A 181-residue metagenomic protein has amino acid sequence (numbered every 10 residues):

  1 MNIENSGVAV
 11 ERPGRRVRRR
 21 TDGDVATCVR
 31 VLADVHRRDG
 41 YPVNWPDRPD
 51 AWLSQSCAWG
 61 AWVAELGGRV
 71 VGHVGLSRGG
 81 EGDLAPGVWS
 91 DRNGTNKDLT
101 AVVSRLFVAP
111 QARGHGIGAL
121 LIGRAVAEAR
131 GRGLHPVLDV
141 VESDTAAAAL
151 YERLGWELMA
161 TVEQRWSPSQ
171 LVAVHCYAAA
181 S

Functional and structural regions predicted by a protein language model:
N2-V10, L138, E157, V162-S181: Terminal substrate-recognition subdomain of acyl/acetyltransferases
G14-R30: A short beta-loop-alpha structural element at the N-terminal edge of CoA-dependent acyl/N-acetyltransferase catalytic
R37-V70, G75: Active-site rim helix/loop that mediates acceptor-substrate recognition in acyltransferases
W62, G72-V74, A101, L106 (+1 more regions): Conserved GNAT-family N-acetyltransferase fold
G75-R105, R165-Q170: Conserved acyl-donor/pantetheine-binding loop and adjacent beta-alpha core of acyl/acetyltransferases and related
V108, G114-A127, A149-R153: Conserved acetyl-CoA-binding loop-helix of GNAT-fold acetyltransferases
A119, G131, S143-A160, S167-Q170: Conserved active-site alpha-helix within GNAT-family acetyltransferase domains
A129-V141: Conserved GNAT acetyl-CoA-binding A-motif
